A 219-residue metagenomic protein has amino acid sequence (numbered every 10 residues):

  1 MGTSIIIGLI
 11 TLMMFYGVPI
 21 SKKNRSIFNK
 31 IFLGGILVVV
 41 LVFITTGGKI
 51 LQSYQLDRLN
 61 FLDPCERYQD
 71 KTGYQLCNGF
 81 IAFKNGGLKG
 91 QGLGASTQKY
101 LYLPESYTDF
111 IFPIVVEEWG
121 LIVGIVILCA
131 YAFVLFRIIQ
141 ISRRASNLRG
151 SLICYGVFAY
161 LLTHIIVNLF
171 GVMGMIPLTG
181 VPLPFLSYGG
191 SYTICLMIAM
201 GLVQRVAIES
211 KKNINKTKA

Functional and structural regions predicted by a protein language model:
M1-P19, F43-G48, V116-V123: Helix-loop-helix junctions and helix-breaking kinks within/between transmembrane helices of multi-pass membrane
L12-K23, F133-R143, V203-S210: Structural signal for the C-terminal ends of transmembrane alpha-helices and the immediately following loop
N24-V123: Hydrophobic, glycine- and aromatic-enriched re-entrant/interface helices and adjoining loop segments
Y102, E117, V157-L161, G189: Transmembrane helix-bundle signature of multi-pass membrane transporters/permeases
E118-L135: Hydrophobic alpha-helical transmembrane segments
Q140-G180, L186: Loop-to-helix entry and N-terminal half of a specific, functionally important transmembrane alpha helix in multi-pass
I166-A219: A juxtamembrane structural motif centered on a specific transmembrane helix
